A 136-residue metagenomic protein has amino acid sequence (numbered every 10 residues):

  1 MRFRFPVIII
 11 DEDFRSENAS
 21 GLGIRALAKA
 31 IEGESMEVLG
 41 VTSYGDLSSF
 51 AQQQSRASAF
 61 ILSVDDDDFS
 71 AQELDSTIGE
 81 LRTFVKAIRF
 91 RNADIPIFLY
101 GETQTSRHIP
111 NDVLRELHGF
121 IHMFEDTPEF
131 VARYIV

Functional and structural regions predicted by a protein language model:
M1-E37, D126-V136: Non-catalytic signal-transmission and effector/linker regions of two-component phosphorelay proteins
M1-F3, Q52-R56, R91: Flexible, charged surface loops at secondary-structure boundaries
P6, D94-F98: Proline-centered loop/turn at the N-terminus of a beta-strand
E12-R15, G40-T42, F98-V136: Output/docking surface of receiver
G21, A57-N92, E102-H108: Conserved phosphotransfer microenvironments
K29-E32, R89-R91, N111-G119: Short, surface-exposed basic-aromatic patches at helix termini and helix-loop junctions that form
G40-A59: Acidic, metal-coordinating helix/loop segments flanking the phosphotransfer/catalytic sites of two-component signaling
